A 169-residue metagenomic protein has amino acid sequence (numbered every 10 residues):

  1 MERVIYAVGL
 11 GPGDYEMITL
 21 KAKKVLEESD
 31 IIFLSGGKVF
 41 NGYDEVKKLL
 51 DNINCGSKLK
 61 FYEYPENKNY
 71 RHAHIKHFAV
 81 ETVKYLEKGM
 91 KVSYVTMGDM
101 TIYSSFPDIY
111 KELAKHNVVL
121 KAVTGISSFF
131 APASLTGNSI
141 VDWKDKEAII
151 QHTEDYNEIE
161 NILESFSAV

Functional and structural regions predicted by a protein language model:
M1-Y15, L20-K23, E27-V119: Class I S-adenosyl-L-methionine
I5-A7, E87, N161-V169: A contiguous loop/helix-start segment that scaffolds small-molecule binding in enzyme catalytic cores
G98-S165: Class I SAM-dependent methyltransferase SAM-binding "motif I" and its flanking Rossmann-like core
